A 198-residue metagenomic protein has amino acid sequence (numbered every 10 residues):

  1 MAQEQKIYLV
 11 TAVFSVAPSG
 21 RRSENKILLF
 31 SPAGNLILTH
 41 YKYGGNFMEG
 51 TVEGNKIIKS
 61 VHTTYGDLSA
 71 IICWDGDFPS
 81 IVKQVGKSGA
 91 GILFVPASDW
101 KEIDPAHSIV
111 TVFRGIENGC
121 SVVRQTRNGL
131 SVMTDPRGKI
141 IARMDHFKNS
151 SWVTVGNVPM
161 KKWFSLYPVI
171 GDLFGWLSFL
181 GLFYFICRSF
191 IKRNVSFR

Functional and structural regions predicted by a protein language model:
M1-T11, G20-R22, D67-V155, F174: CN hydrolase (nitrilase-like) catalytic-core segments centered on the catalytic cysteine and neighboring Lys/Glu
V13-S15: Beta-strand C-termini and the immediately following turn/loop, strongest in propeller blades
P18-S88, N149: Active-site catalytic loop in hydrolytic enzyme cores
K101, W163-F164: Membrane-proximal extracellular juxtamembrane segment immediately upstream of a following transmembrane helix
G156-K162, S178: A conserved amphipathic helix/loop scaffold that creates a polar/acidic microenvironment used either to coordinate
P168-R193: Selective detector of the "anchor" transmembrane alpha-helix that sits immediately C-terminal
S196-R198: Cytoplasmic C-terminal tails of single-pass
